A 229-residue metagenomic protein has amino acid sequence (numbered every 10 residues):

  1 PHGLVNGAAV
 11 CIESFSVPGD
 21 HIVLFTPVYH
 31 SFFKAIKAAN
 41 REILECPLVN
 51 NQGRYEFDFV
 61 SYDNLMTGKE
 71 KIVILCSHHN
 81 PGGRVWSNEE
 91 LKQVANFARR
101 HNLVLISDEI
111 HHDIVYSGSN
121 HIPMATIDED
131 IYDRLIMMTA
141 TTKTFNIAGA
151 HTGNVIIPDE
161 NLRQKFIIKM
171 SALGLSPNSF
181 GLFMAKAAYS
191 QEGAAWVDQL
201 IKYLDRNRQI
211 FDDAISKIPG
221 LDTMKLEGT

Functional and structural regions predicted by a protein language model:
P1-G3, V10, D58-S61, A188-Q191: N-terminal small-domain helix-loop-helix segment of the aminotransferase-like
P1-H21: Phosphate-binding glycine-rich loop
S14-I36: Conserved PLP-anchoring active-site segment centered on the Schiff-base-forming lysine
A39, R100-H101, I218: Helix C-cap/helix->beta junction micro-motif
V49-S119: Active-site phosphate-binding strand-loop segment of PLP-dependent enzymes
I127-K165, F180: Active-site PLP attachment segment
H151, P177-L200: Structural motif of enzymes handling amino- and sulfur-group chemistry
K186, K202-D212, D222-T229: Conserved glycine-rich beta-strand-loop-beta hairpin in the small C-terminal domain of fold type I
